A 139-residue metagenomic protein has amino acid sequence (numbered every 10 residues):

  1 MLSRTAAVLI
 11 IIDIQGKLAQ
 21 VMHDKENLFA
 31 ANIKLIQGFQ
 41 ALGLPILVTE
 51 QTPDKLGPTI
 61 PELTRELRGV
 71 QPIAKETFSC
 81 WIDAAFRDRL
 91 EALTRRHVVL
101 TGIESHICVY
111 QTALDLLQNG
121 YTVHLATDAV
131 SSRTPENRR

Functional and structural regions predicted by a protein language model:
M1-T77, R89-A92, L114, T122-L125: Active-site acidic carboxylates
V21, Y110-T112, E136: Short, function-defining helix-loop hinge/capping sites that tune catalysis or transport
K25-L28, T101, R138: Short, conserved glycine- and acidic-residue-centered signature motifs in active-site or ligand-binding loops
Q51, I103, D128: Cofactor-binding loop segments of dinucleotide-utilizing enzymes, especially the Rossmann-like FAD- and NAD(P)+-binding
E62, A85, T134-R139: Active-site-proximal loop->helix
K75-T122: Internal catalytic-core helix/loop-beta-alpha segment that presents or stabilizes conserved functional determinants
Y121-P135: Short, acidic/small-residue loops that bind anionic groups at enzyme active sites
